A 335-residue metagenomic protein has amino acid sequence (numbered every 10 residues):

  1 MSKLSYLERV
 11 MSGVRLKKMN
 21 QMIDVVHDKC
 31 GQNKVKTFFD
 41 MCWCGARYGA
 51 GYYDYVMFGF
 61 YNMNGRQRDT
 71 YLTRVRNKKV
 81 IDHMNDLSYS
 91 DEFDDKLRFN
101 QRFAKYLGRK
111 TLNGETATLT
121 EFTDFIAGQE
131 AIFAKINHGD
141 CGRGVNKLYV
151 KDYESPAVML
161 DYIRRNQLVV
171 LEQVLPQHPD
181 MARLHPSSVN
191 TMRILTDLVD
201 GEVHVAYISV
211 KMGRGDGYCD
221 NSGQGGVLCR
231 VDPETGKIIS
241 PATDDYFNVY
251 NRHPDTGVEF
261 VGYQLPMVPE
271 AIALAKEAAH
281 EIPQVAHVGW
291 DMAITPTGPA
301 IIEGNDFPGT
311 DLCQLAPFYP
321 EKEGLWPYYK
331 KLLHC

Functional and structural regions predicted by a protein language model:
R9-D124, D140: Conserved N-proximal alpha/beta basic substrate-recognition cap immediately N-terminal to, or forming the N-lobe
D82-L195, V199-G201: Active-site nucleotide/adenylate-binding loops and adjacent lid/helix of ATP-dependent enzymes
N113-A117, V210, V288-D291: Acidic carboxylate-rich catalytic motifs and surrounding loops in phosphoryl-/glycosyl-chemistry enzymes
F122, D180-R183, K276-A279, V288-W290: Generic recognition of flexible, low-complexity loop/linker segments
I132, H204-A206, A300-I302: Protein kinase-like catalytic core scaffold
D140, M212, F307-G309: Short, surface-exposed beta-strand-loop junctions and turns on beta-sheet-rich folds
L184-H185, V189-A273: ATP-dependent carboxylate/phosphate-activation module, predominantly the ATP-grasp catalytic core and closely related
N251-K276, H280-H287, I294-C335: C-terminal active-site "lid" helix and adjoining low-complexity regulatory extension at the edge of ATP-using catalytic
